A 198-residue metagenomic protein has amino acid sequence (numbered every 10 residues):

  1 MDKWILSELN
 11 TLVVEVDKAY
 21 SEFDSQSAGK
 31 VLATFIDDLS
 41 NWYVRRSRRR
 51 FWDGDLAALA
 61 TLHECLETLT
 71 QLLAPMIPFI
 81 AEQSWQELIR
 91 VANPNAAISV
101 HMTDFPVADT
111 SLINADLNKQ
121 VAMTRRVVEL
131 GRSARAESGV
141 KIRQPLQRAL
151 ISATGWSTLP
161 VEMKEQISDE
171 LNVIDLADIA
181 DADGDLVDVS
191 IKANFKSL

Functional and structural regions predicted by a protein language model:
M1-L198: Feature 926 captures the class I aminoacyl-tRNA synthetase adenylation module centered on the KMSKS loop
